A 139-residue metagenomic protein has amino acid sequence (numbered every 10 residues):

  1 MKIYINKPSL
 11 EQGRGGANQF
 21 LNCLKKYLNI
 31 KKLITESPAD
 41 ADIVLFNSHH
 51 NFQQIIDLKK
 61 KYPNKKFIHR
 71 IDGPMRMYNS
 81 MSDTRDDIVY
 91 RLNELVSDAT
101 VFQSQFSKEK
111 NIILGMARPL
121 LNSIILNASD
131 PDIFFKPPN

Functional and structural regions predicted by a protein language model:
M1, K60, F135-N139: Nucleotide-sugar donor-binding and catalytic loop/hinge architecture of NDP-sugar-dependent glycosyltransferases
M1-H50: N-terminal pre-catalytic "stem/leader" segment of glycosyltransferase-like enzymes
I43-L45, L58-M77, V101: Active-site proximal beta-strand in glycosyltransferases
H50-N51, F106-E109: Alpha-helix capping/helix-boundary segments
N79-S80, I112-I113, A128-N139: Acidic anion/phosphate-binding donor-loop and adjacent secondary structure in glycosyltransferase catalytic cores
D83-T100: Membrane-proximal helix-turn-helix segments that form the acceptor-binding/catalytic region of lipid-linked
F106, I125-A128: Carbohydrate-associated surface elements
